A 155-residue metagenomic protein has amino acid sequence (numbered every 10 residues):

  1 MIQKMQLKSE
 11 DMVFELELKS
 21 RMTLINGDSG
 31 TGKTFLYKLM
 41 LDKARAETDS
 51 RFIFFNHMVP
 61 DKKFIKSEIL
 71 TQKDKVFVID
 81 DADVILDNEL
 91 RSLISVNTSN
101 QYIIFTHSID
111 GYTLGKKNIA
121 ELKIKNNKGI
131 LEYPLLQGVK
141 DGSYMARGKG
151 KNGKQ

Functional and structural regions predicted by a protein language model:
M1-F14: N-terminal pre-Walker A segment at the start of P-loop NTPase domains
I25: Hydrophobic anchor at the beta1->P-loop junction of P-loop NTPases
S29-G30: The conserved Walker
K33: Conserved lysine of the Walker
L36-K38: Post-Walker A alpha-helix
E68-E89: Conserved P-loop NTPase "ATPase switch" module shared by AAA+ and STAND
S95-K123: Sensor-1/coupling segment of RecA-like P-loop NTPase cores
A120-Q155: RecA-like P-loop NTPase motor core
